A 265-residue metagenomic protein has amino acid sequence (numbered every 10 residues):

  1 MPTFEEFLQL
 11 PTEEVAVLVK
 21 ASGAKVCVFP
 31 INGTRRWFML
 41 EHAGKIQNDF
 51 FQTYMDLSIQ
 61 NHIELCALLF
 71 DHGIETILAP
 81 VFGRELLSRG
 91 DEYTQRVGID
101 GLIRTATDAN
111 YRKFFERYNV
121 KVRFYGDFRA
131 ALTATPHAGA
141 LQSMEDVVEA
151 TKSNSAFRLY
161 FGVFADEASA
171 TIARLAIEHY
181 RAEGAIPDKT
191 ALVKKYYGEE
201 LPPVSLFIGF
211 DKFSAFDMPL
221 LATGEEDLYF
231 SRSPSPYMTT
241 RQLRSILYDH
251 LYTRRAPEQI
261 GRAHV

Functional and structural regions predicted by a protein language model:
M1-H264: Flexible, compositionally biased loop and terminal segments
